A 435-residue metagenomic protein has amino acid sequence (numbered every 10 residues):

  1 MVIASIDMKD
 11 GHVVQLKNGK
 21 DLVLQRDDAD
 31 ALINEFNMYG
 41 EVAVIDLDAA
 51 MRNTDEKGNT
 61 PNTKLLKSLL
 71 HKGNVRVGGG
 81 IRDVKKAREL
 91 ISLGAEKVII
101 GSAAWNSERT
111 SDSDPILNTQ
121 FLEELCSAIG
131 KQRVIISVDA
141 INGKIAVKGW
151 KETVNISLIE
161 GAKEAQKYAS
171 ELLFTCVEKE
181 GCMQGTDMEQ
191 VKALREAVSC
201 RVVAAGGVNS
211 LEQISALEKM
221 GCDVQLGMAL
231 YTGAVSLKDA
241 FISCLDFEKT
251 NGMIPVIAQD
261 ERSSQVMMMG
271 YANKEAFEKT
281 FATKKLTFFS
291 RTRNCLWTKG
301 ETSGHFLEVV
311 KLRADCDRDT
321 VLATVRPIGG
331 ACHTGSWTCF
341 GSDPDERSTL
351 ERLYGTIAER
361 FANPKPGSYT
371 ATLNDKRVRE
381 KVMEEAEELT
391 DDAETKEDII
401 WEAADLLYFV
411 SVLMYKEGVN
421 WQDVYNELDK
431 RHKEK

Functional and structural regions predicted by a protein language model:
V2-M8, V42-V44, V75-G79, V98-I100 (+4 more regions): Hydrophobic faces of well-ordered beta-strands that scaffold small-molecule active sites in alpha/beta enzyme cores
M8-D21, I91-E180: Conserved anion-binding
N18-N37, N62: Short catalytic helix/loop segments, enriched in acidic residues and glycine and frequently bearing histidine
E41-P61, S102-D114, F174-Q184: Glycine-rich, proline-tolerant flexible connector loops at the mouths of alpha/beta enzymes
T63-L66, K151-E171, G185-S199, V208: Short loop-to-alpha-helix "cap/lid" segments that border enzyme active sites across diverse enzyme classes
L65-V98, E189-V224: Catalytic cores of alpha/beta
E108-A128, I214-S243: C-terminal helical cap(s) of enzyme catalytic domains, especially alpha/beta-barrels
I159, K219, Q225, A229-A403 (+1 more regions): Flexible "arm" and connector segments at domain edges
